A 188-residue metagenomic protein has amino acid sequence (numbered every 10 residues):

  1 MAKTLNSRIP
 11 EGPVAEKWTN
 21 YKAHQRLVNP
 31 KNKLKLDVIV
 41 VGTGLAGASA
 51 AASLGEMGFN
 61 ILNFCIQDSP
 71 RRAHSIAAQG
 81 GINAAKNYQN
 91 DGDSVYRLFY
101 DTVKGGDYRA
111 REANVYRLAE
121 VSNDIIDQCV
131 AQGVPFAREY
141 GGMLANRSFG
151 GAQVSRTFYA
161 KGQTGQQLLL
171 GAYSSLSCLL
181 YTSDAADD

Functional and structural regions predicted by a protein language model:
M1-D37: Extreme N-terminal leader/targeting segments of oxidoreductases
V38-N63: N-terminal Rossmann-like FAD-binding beta1-loop-alpha1 element of flavoenzymes
M57-I76: Glycine-rich FAD pyrophosphate-binding loop
A84-R117: Glycine-rich active-site loop/strand segments that organize a redox cofactor
R109-N114, I126-G142: A short alpha-helix-loop-beta-strand transition element characteristic of N-terminal alpha/beta dinucleotide-binding
V115-E120, F158-Y173: Short beta-strand to alpha-helix junction loop
R138-K161, G165: Terminal amphipathic helices with adjacent charged low-complexity linkers/tails
Y181-A186: Conserved small/polar residues in nucleotide/adenosyl-binding loops
